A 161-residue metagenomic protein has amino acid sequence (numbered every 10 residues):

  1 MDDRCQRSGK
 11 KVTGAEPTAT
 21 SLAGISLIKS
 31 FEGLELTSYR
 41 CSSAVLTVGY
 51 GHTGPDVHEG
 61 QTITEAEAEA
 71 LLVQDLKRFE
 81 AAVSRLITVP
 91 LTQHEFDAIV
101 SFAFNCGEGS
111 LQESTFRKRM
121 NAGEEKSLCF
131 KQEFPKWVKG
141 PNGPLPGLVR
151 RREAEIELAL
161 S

Functional and structural regions predicted by a protein language model:
M1-V45, H52, D56-E59, I63-A81 (+3 more regions): Long, amphipathic alpha-helical surface segments
E95: Structured, non-membrane catalytic/scaffold regions adjacent to prosthetic-group chemistry
I99: Noncatalytic nucleic-acid binding interfaces
A103-E108: Short alpha-helix boundary/capping elements
